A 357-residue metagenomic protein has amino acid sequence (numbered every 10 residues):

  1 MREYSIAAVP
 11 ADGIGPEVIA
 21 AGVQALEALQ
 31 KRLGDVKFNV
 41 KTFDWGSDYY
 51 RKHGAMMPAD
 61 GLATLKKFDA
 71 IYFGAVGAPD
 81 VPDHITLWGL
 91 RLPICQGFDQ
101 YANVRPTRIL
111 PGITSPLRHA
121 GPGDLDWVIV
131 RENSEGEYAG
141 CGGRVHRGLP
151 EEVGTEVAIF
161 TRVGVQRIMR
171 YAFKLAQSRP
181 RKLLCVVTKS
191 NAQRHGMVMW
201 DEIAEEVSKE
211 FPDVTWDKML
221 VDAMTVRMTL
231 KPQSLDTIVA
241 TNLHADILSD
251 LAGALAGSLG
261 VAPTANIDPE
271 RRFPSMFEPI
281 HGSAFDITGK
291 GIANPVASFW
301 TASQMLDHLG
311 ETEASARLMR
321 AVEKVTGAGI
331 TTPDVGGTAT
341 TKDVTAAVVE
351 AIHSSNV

Functional and structural regions predicted by a protein language model:
S5-I14, Y72-G77, L184-S190, W300-D307: Short glycine-rich or small-residue beta-strand-to-loop segments that form or flank ligand, phosphate, metal/Fe-S
A7-Q24, A28-L33, L149-V221: Glycine-rich phosphate/diphosphate-binding loop of Rossmann-like nucleotide-binding domains
D12-G15, D69, V130, A172 (+5 more regions): Buried hydrophobic positions in well-ordered alpha/beta secondary-structure cores of metabolic enzymes
G22, L26, A204, S298-L306 (+1 more regions): Buried hydrophobic packing segments
D35-P58, V226-M228: N-terminal beta-loop-helix "entrance" segment that forms/cooperates in small-molecule cofactor or anionic ligand
Y49, V104, T225-I330: Glycine-rich phosphate/nucleotide-binding loop
Y50-T155, L243-A245: N-terminal glycine-rich phosphate/adenylate-binding segment common to multiple enzyme folds
G140-V186, S190-R194, T312, R317 (+1 more regions): Glycine-rich phosphate/pyrophosphate-binding loop and the adjoining helix
